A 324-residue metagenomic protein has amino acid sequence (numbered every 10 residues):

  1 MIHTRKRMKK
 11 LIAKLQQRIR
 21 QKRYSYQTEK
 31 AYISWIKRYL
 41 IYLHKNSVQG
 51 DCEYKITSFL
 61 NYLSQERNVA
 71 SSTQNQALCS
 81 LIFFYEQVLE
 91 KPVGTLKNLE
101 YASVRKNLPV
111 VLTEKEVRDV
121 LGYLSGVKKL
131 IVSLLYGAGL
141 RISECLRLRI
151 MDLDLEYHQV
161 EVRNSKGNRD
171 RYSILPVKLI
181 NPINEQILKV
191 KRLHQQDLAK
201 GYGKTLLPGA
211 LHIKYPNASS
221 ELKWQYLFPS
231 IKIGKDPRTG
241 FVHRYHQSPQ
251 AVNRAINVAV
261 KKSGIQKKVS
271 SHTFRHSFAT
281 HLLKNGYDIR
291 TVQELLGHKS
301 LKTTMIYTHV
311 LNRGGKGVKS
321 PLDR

Functional and structural regions predicted by a protein language model:
M1-R324: Conserved catalytic core of the tyrosine transesterase superfamily
